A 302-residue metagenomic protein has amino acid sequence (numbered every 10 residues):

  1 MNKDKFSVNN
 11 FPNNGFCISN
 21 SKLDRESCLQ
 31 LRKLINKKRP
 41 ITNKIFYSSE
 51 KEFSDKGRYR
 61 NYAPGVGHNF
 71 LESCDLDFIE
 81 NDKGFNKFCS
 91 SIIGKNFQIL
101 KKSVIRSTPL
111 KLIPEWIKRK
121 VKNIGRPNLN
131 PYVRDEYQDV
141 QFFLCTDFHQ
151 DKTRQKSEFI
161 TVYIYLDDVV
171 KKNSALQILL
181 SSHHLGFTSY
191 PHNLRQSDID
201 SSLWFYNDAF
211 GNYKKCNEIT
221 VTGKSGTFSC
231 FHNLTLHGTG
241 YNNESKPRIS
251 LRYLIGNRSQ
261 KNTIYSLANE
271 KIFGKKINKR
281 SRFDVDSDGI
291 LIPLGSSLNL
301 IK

Functional and structural regions predicted by a protein language model:
M1, F6, I41, H184-L194 (+3 more regions): Non-heme Fe(II)/2-oxoglutarate
M1-N14, N20-F148: Non-heme Fe(II)-dependent double-stranded beta-helix
I18-N20, Q98-K102, T161, A175-I178 (+1 more regions): A structural signal for short, well-ordered beta-strand segments and their strand-loop junctions that often border
L23-R25, I105-L110, T153, D168-K171 (+3 more regions): Short, solvent-exposed loop/turn segments at secondary-structure junctions
R25-E26, T222-T227: A short, structured loop/turn motif at beta-sheet edges
K83-K87, I160, K224: A structural signal for well-ordered alpha-helical segments within the folded catalytic domains of diverse enzymes
K102, V162-I164, L251-I255: A structural signal for short, well-ordered beta-strand segments
K118-T220, Q260-E270: Catalytic core of non-heme Fe(II) oxygenases with the double-stranded beta-helix
